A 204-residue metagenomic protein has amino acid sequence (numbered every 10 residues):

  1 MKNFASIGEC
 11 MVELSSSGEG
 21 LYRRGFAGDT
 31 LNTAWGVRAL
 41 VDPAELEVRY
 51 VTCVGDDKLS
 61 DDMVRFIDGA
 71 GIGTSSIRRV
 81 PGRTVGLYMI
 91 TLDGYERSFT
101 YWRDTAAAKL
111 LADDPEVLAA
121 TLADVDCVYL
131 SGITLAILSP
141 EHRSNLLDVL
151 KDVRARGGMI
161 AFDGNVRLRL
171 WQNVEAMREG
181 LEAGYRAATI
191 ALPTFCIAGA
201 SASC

Functional and structural regions predicted by a protein language model:
M1, A120-D124, R186: Flexible, charged surface loops at secondary-structure boundaries
M1-A70: Glycine-rich phosphate/adenosyl-contacting loop at the front of the ribokinase-like
C10, G94, T105, V166-L168 (+1 more regions): Glycine-rich beta-alpha junction loops
E19-Y22, V64-F66, P115-E116, H142-N145 (+1 more regions): Short, glycine/charged-enriched secondary-structure capping and boundary segments
W35, L87, E182: Active-site phosphate/pyrophosphate- and oxyanion-stabilizing loops and adjacent acidic/basic residues in soluble
E45-I133: Conserved N-terminal subdomain of the carbohydrate kinase-like
C127, T134-C204: Conserved beta-alpha-beta core of the PfkB/ribokinase-like small-molecule kinase fold
